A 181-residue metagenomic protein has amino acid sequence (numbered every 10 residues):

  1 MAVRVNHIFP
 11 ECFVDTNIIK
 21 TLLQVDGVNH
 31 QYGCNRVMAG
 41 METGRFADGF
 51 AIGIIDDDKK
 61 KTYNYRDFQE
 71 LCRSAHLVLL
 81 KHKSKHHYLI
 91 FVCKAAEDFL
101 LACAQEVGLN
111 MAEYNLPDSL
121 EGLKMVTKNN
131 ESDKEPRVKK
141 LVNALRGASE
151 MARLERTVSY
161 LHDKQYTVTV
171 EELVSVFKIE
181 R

Functional and structural regions predicted by a protein language model:
M1-R181: Acidic, divalent-metal-binding catalytic cores of TOPRIM and closely related two-metal-ion phosphodiester/pyrophosphate
